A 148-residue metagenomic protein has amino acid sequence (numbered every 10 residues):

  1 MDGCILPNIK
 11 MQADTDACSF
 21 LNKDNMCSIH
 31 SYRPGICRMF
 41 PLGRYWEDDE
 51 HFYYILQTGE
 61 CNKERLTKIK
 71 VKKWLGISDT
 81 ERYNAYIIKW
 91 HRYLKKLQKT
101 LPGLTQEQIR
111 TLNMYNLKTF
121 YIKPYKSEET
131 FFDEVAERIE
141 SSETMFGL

Functional and structural regions predicted by a protein language model:
M1-L148: Short loop/turn segments that flank or connect secondary-structure elements
